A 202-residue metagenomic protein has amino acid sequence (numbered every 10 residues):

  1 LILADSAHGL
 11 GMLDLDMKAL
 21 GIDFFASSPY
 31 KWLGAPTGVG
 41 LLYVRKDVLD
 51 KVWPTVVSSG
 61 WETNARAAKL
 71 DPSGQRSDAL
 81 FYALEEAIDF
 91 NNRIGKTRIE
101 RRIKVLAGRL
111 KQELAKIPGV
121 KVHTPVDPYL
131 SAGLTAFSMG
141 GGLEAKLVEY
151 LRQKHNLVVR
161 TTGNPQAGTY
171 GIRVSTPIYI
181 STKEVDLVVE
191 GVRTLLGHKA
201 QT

Functional and structural regions predicted by a protein language model:
L1-F24: Catalytic PLP-binding core of fold-type I/II PLP enzymes
I2-L3, V122, V159: Hydrophobic beta-strand scaffold residues
S6-H8, S73, P177: Glycine- and other small-residue-rich loops at beta-strand/loop junctions that grip anionic moieties
L20-W61: Active-site PLP attachment segment
A67-Q112: Structural signature of PLP-dependent enzymes
K104-G108, I117-H155: Conserved PLP-binding catalytic core of the aspartate aminotransferase-like
L143, E149-V159, G163-T202: PLP-dependent enzyme catalytic core of the Aspartate aminotransferase-like
